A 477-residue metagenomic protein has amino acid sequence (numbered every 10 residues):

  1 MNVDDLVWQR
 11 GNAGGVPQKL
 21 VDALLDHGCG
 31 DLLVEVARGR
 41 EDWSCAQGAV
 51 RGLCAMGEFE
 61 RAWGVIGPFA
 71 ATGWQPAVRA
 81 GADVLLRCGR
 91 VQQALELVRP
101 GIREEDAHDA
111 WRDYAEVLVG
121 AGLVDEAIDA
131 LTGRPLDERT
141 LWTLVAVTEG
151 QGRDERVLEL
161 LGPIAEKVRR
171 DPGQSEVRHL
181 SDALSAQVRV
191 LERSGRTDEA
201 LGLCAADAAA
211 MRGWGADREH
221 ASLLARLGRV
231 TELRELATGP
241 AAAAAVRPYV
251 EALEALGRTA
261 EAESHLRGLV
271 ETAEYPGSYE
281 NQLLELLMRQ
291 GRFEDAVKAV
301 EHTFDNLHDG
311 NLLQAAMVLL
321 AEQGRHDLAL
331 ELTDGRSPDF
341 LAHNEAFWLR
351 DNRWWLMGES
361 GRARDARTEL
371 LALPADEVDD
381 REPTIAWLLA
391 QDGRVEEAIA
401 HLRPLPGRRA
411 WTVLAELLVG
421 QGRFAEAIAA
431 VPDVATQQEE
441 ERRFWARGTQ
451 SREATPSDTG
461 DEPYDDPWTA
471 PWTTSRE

Functional and structural regions predicted by a protein language model:
D5-G11, V34-D42, I66-W74, R99-D106 (+11 more regions): Solenoid-like repeat scaffolds
L6-V36, D42-M56, A80, V84-L86 (+3 more regions): Alpha-helical segment of the N-proximal tetratricopeptide repeat
K19-L20, A46-A49, A80-G81, D113-Y114 (+11 more regions): Structural register within alpha-helical repeat arrays
V395-E396, L402-P404, W411, A415-E477: C-terminal non-catalytic interaction modules
